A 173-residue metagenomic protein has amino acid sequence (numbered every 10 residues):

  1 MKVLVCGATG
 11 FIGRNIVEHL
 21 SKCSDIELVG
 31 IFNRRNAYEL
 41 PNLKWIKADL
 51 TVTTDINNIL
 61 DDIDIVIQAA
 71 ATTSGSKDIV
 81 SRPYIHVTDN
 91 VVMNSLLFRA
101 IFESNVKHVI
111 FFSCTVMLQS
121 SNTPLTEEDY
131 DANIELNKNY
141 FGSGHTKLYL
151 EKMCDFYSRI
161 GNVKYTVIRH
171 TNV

Functional and structural regions predicted by a protein language model:
V3-C23: N-terminal Rossmann NAD(P)H-binding glycine-rich loop of SDR-like oxidoreductase domains
C6, I31, V66-T72, V109-T115 (+1 more regions): SDR active-site strand-loop-helix element
L40-V52: Rossmann-fold cofactor-recognition segment
L50-D89, E103: NAD(P)H-binding glycine-rich loop region in Rossmannoid oxidoreductase-like domains and their noncatalytic homologs
G75-S76, F111-T126, G142-L148, I160 (+1 more regions): Conserved catalytic-site region of short-chain dehydrogenase/reductase
S81, I85-M93, F141, H145-T146: Glycine-rich NAD(P)-binding loop of the Rossmann-fold in SDR/ketoreductase-type enzymes
S95-Y140: Conserved Rossmann-fold NAD(P)-dependent oxidoreductase catalytic core, especially the SDR/UDP-sugar
N137-T166: Active-site Tyr-X1-5-Lys
